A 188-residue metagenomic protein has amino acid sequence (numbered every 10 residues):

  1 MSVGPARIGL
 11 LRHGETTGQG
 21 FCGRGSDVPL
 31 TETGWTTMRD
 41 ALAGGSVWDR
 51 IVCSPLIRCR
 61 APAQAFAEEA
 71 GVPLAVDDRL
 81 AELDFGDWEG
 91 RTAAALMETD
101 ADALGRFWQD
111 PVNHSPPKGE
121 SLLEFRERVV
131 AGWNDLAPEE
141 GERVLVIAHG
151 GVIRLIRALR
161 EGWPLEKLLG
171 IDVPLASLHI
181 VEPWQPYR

Functional and structural regions predicted by a protein language model:
M1-R7, N134, P183-R188: Short, low-complexity, intrinsically disordered N-terminal peptides in bacterial proteins
V3, G45-V47, L136-E142: Glycine-rich phosphate-binding loop signature in dinucleotide/nucleotide-binding domains
A6-V72, T99: Active-site-proximal alpha-helix that buttresses catalytic centers in soluble enzyme cores
I8, E140-G151: Generic beta-sheet signal
T16, V152-I153: Short active-site segment of divalent metal-dependent hydrolases/proteases that encodes the spacing between
P29, E69-R128, G170: Phosphate-handling substructures
C53-S54, E127, I147-A148: Short beta-strand scaffold positions
P164-R188: Domain-level recognition of soluble alpha/beta enzyme cores, biased toward histidine phosphatases/phosphomutases
